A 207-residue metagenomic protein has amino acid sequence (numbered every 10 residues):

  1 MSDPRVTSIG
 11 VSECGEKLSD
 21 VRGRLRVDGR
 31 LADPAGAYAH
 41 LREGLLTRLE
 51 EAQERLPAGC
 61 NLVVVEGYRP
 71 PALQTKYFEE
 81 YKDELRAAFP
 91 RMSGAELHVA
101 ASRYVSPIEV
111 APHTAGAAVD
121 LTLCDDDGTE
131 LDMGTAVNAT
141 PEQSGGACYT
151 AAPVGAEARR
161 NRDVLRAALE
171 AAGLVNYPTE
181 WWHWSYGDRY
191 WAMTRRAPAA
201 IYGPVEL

Functional and structural regions predicted by a protein language model:
M1-G67, P71-P178, W191-L207: Extracytoplasmic cell-surface/polysaccharide-interacting catalytic and binding patches
W184: Conserved metal-phosphate-binding beta-hairpin within the catalytic cores of diverse ATP-dependent phosphoryl-transfer
D188: Short, Lys/Arg-enriched alpha-helical microdomains
